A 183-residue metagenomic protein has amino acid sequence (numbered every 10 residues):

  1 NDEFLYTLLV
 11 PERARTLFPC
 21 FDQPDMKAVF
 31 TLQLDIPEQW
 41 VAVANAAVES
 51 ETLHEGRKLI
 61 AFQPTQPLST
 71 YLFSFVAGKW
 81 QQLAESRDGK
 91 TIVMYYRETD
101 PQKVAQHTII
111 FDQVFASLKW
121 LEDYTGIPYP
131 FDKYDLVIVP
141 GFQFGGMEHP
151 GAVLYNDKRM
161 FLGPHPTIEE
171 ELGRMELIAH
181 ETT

Functional and structural regions predicted by a protein language model:
L8-E12, P19-A179: Hydrophobic helix-coil surface modules that form long, contiguous segments used for peptide/substrate interaction
T183: Short active-site segment of divalent metal-dependent hydrolases/proteases that encodes the spacing between
